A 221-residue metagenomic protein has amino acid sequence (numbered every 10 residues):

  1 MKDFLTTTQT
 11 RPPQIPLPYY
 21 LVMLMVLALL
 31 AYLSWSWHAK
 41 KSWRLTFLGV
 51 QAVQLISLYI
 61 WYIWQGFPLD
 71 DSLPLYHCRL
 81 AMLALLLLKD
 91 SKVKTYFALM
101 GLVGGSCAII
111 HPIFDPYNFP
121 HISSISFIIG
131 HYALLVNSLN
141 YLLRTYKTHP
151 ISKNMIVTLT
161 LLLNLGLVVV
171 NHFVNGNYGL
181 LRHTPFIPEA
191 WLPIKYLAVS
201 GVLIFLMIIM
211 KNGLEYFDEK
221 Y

Functional and structural regions predicted by a protein language model:
M1-W43: N-terminal topogenic module of multi-pass integral membrane proteins
T8-M23, P150-L161, H172-K211: Membrane-interface transmembrane-helix boundary segments in multi-pass integral membrane proteins
Y20-V26, P74-A84, I110, I125-V136: Membrane-embedded alpha-helical segments of multi-pass membrane proteins, especially the transmembrane helices
L29-S36, A133-K153: Alpha-helical transmembrane segments in multipass membrane proteins, preferentially the mid-helix core
K40-K89: A glycine-rich, hydrophobic loop/mini-helix early in the fold
R44-L48, S72-Y76, T95-V103, S124-F127: Cytoplasmic-side transmembrane-helix entry/capping segments in multi-pass membrane proteins
V50-W61, L102-F114, T160-H172: Aromatic-anchored segments of alpha-helical transmembrane domains
Y62-D71, S91-K92, I113-I125: Membrane-interface helix caps and helix-loop-helix hairpins in membrane proteins
